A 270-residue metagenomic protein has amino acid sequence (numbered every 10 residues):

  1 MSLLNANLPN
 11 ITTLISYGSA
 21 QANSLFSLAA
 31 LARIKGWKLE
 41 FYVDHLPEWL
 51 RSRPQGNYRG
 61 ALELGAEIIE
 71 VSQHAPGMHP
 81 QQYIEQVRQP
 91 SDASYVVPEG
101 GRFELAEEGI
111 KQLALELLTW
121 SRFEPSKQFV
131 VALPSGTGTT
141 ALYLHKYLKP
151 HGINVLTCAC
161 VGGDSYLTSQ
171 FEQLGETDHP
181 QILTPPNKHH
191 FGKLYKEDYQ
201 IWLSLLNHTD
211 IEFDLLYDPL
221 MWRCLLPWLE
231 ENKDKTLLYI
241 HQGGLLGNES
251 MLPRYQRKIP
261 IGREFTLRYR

Functional and structural regions predicted by a protein language model:
M1-T12: Positively charged, low-complexity intrinsically disordered leader regions
L3, S24-Q73, K146, S165-E176: Active-site-proximal loop->helix
N5, A30, I34, T119 (+2 more regions): Short, well-ordered alpha-helices that flank and scaffold nucleotide-derived cofactor binding pockets
N10-A29, K35-V43, Q128-T137: A short, small-residue-rich loop immediately preceding and capping a beta-strand
G18-L25, E48, F103, L133-L142 (+2 more regions): Gly/Ser/Thr-rich loops at beta-strand to alpha-helix junctions that form or flank small-molecule/cofactor-binding
L46-E124, Q181-I201: Small/polar-residue-rich loop-to-helix segments that shape phosphate-bearing ligand pockets
E107-H189, L245-R270: Glycine-rich phosphate/pyrophosphate-binding loop at beta-loop-alpha junctions
L183-K235: Active-site-adjacent helical/loop segments in soluble small-molecule enzymes
